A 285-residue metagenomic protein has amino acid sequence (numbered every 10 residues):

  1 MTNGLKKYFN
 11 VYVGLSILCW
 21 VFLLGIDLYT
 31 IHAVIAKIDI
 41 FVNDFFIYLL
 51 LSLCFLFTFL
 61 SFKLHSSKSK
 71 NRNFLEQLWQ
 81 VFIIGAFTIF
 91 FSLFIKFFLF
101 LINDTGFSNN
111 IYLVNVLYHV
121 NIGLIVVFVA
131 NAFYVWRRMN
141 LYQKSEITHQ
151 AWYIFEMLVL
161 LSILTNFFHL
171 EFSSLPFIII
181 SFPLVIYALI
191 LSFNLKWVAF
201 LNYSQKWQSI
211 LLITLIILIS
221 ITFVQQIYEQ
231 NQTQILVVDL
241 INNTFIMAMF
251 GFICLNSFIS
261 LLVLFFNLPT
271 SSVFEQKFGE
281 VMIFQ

Functional and structural regions predicted by a protein language model:
M1-C19, Q77-Q80: N-terminal membrane topogenic signal
T2-G4, I31-D39, L53-F82, F87-Q234 (+1 more regions): Juxtamembrane segments at transmembrane-helix boundaries in multi-pass signal-transduction membrane proteins
F9-L18, A36-L53, Y118: Hydrophobic transmembrane alpha-helical segments in integral membrane proteins
Y12-V21, A151-L158: Short hydrophobic alpha-helical membrane-embedded segments
F41-I47, V114-L117, D239-I253: Hydrophobic alpha-helical transmembrane segments
F265-M282: Short, charged amphipathic alpha-helical "coupling" segments at sensory-output junctions in signaling proteins
Q285: Short, hydrophobic-rich beta-strand element in sensory/regulatory alpha-beta domains
